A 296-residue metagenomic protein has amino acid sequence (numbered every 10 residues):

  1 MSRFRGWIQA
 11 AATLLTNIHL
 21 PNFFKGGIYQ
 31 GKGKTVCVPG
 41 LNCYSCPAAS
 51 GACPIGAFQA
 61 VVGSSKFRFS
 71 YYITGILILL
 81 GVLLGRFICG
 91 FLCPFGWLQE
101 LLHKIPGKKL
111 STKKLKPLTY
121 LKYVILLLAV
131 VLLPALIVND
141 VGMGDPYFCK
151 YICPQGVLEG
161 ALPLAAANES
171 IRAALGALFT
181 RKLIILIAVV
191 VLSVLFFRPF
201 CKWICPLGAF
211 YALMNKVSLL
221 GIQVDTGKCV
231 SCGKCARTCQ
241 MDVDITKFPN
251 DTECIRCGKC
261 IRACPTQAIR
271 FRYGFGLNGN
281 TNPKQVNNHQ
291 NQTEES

Functional and structural regions predicted by a protein language model:
M1-T246, T252-S296: Non-ligating segments of multi-cofactor redox enzymes
